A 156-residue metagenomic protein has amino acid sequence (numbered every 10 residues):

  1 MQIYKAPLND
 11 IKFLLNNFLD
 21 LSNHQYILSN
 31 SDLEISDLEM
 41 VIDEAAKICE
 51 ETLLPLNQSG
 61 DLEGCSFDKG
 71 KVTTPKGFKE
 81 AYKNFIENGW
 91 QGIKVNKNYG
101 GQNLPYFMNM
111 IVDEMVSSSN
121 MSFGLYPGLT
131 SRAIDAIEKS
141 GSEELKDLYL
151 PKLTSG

Functional and structural regions predicted by a protein language model:
M1-L125, E144, L148: Amphipathic, small/basic residue-rich leader segments at the start of a protein or domain
G64, G70, R132-A133, G156: Glycine-centered flexibility motif
V95-G100, S131-K139: Hydrophobic transmembrane alpha-helix bundles
N109-M110, G128-I134: Short, conserved phosphate-binding/catalytic loop or strand-edge motifs used in phosphoryl-/nucleotidyl-transfer
I134-G156: Phosphate/diphosphate-binding loops
